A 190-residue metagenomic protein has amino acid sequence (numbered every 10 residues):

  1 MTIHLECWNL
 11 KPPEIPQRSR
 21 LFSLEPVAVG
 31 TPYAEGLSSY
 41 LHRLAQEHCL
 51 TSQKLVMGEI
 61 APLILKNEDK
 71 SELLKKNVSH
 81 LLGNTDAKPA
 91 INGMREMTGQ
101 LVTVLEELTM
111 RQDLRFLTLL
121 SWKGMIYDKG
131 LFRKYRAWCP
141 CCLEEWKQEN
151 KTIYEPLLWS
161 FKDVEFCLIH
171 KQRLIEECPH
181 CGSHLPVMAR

Functional and structural regions predicted by a protein language model:
T2-Y135, P140-K147, I153, L158: A structured, charge-rich N-terminal accessory region that forms the first stable segment of a protein and links
L24, L168, Q172-R190: Domain-exit/linker segments immediately C-terminal to small folded modules
L105, V164-F166: Hydrophobic, helix-prone linear segments
F132-Y135, S160-D163, K171-I175: Short metal-coordination and nucleic-acid-contact micro-motifs, chiefly zinc-binding Cys/His arrays
W138-L143, F166-I169, H180: Short, cysteine/histidine-rich loop/knuckle motifs that typically chelate Zn2+
Y154-K162, A189-R190: Short linker/helix segments within small regulatory modules
